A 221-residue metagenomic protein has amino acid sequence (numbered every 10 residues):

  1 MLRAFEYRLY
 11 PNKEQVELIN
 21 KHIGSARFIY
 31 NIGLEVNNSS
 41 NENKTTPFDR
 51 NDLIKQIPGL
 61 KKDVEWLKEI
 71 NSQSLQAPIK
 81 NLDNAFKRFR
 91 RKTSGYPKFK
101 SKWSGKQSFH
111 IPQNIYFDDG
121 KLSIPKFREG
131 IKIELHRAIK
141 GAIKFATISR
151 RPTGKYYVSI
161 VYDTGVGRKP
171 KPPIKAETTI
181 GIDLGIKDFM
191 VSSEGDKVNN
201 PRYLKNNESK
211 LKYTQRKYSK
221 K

Functional and structural regions predicted by a protein language model:
M1-K221: Nucleic-acid substrate recognition interfaces
